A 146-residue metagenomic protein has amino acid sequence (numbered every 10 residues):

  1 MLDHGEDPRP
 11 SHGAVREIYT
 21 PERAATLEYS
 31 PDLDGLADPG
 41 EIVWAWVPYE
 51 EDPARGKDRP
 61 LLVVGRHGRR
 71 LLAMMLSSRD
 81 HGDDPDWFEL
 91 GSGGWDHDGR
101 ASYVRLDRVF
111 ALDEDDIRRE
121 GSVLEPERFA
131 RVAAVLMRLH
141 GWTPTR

Functional and structural regions predicted by a protein language model:
M1-R16, G93-R146: C-terminal terminal-subdomain/extension
H12-T26: Proline- and glutamate-biased intrinsically disordered regions
P21-R23, P48-E51, M75: Intrinsically disordered, low-complexity segments enriched in polar/charged residues with Gly/Pro, especially when
T26-D32, Y49: Short alpha-helix capping/helix-loop boundary micro-motifs
A54-D58, V63-D96: Compact nucleic-acid interaction/catalytic patches
